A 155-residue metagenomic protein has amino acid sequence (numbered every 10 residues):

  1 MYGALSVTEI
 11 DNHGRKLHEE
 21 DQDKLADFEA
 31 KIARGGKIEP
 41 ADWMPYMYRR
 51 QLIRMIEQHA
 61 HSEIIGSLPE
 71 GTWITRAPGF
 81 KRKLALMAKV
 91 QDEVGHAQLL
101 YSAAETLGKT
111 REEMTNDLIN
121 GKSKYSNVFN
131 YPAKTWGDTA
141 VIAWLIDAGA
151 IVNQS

Functional and structural regions predicted by a protein language model:
Y2-F28, K89-D117: Conserved alpha-helical segments that form or flank metal/cofactor-binding pockets of metalloenzymes
E9-D27, S123-P132, G149-S155: Short, highly charged low-complexity linear segments
Q22, A26-D42, Y46-Q58, S62-E70: An N-terminal structural lobe/cap that precedes and organizes the functional/catalytic core across diverse proteins
K37, K81-L84, A88, G95-L99 (+3 more regions): Short alpha-helical interface elements
K37-E57, L118-L145: Acidic/His metal-coordination segments adjacent to aromatic residues that form catalytic metal sites in metalloenzymes
M44-Y48, G66-A88, A150-S155: Helix-loop segments that flank and shape redox-cofactor active sites
Y48-H59, A77-H96, T135, T139: Alpha-helical scaffold segments that form or flank carboxylate-/histidine-based iron centers
I56-E70, K89-A104, G121-Y125, A140-I151: Alpha-helical transition-metal enzyme core signature, strongest for iron centers
